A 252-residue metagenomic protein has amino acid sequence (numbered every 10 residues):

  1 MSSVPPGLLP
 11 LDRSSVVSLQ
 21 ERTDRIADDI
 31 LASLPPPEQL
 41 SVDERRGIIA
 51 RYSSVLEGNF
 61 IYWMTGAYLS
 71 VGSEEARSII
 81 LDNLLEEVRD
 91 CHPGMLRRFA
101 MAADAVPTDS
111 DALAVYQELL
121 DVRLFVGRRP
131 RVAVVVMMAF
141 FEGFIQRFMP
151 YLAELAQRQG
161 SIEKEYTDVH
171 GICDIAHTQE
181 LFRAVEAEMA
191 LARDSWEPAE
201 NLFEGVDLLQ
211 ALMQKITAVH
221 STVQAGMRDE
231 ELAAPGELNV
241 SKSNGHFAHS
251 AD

Functional and structural regions predicted by a protein language model:
M1-D252: Non-heme di-metal
